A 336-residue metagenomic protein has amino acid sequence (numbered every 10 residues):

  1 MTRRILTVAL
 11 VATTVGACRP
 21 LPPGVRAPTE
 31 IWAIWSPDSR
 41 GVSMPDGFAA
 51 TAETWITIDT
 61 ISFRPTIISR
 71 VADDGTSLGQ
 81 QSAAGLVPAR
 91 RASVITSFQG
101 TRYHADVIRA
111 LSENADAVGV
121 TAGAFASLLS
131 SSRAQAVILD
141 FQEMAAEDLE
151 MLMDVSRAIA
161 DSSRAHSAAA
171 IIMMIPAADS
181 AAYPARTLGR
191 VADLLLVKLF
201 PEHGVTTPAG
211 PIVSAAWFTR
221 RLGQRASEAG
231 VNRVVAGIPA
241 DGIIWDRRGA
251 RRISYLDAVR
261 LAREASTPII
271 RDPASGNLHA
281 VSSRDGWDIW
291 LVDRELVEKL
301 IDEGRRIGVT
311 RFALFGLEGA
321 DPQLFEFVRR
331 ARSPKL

Functional and structural regions predicted by a protein language model:
R3-T7: N-terminal export leaders
V15-A17: C-terminal motif of bacterial Sec signal peptides marking the signal peptidase cleavage site
P22-T121: Glycan-recognition patch characteristic of GH18 chitinases/ENGases and related GlcNAc/peptidoglycan-binding proteins
W35-A49, N114-S130, A178-R186, V292-E303: Short, acidic/polar
T54, L139, L195, A236 (+2 more regions): Conserved, mostly hydrophobic/aromatic
R64-G75, E150-A262: Substrate-binding surface in catalytic domains of secreted glycosidases
Q99-Y103, I238-L300: Glycan-binding loop/region signatures in secreted carbohydrate-active enzymes
T121-M151, K198-P201, A313: Active-site groove signature of glycoside hydrolases
